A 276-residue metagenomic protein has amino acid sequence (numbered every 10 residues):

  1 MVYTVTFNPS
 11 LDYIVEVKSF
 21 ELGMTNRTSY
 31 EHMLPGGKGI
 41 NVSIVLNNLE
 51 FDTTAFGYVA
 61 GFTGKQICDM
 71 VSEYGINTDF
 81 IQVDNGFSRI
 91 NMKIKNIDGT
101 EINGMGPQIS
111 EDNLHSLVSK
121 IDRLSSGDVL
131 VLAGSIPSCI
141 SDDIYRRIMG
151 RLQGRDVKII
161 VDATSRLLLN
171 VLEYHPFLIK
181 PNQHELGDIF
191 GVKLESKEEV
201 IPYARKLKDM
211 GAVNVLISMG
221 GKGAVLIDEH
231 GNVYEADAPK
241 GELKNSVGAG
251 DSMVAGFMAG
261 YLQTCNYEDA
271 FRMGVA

Functional and structural regions predicted by a protein language model:
M1-G23: Positively charged, low-complexity intrinsically disordered leader regions
V2, F51-T53, T78-D79, I159 (+1 more regions): Hydrophobic anchor at the start of a short beta-strand that flanks the dinucleotide cofactor-binding loop
R27-F87: Substrate-binding N-lobe of the ribokinase-like
N47, Q153, L262: Gly/Ala-rich phosphate-binding loop of Rossmann-like dinucleotide-binding domains, activating on the conserved
V83, I94-S126: Conserved phosphate-binding/catalytic loop of the ribokinase/pfkB sugar-kinase fold
E101-N103, G127-G134, D162, K180-E185: Short beta-strands and strand-loop turn motifs
D143-H230: Conserved phosphate/ATP/ADP-binding segment of small-molecule kinases
L169, K197-A276: Conserved phosphate-binding/catalytic region of the ribokinase-like
